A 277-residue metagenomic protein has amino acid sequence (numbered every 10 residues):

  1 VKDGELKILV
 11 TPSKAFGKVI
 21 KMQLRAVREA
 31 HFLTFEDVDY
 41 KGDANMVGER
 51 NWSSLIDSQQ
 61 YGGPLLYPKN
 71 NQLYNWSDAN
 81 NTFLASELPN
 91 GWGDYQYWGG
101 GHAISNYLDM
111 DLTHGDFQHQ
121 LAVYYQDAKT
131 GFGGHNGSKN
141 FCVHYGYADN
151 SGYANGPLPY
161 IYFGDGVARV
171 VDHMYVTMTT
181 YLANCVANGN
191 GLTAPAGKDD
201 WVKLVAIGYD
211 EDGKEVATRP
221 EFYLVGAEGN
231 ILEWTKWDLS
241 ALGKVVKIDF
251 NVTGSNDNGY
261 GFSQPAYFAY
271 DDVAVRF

Functional and structural regions predicted by a protein language model:
K2-K7: Short, solvent-exposed loop/turn segments enriched in Ser/Thr/Gly
P12-F16, K198-F277: Terminal, low-complexity interaction segments
K18-R28: C-terminal edge beta-strand
E29-N155, G166: N-terminal targeting leaders for non-cytosolic proteins
L158-G164: Short surface loop/edge beta-strand patches of beta-sandwich-type extracellular domains that form ligand-contact sites
G166-H173, K244-V245: Extended extracellular/luminal ectodomain segments enriched in beta-structured repeat modules
C185-L204: Short coil-to-beta strand junction motifs in C2/discoidin
